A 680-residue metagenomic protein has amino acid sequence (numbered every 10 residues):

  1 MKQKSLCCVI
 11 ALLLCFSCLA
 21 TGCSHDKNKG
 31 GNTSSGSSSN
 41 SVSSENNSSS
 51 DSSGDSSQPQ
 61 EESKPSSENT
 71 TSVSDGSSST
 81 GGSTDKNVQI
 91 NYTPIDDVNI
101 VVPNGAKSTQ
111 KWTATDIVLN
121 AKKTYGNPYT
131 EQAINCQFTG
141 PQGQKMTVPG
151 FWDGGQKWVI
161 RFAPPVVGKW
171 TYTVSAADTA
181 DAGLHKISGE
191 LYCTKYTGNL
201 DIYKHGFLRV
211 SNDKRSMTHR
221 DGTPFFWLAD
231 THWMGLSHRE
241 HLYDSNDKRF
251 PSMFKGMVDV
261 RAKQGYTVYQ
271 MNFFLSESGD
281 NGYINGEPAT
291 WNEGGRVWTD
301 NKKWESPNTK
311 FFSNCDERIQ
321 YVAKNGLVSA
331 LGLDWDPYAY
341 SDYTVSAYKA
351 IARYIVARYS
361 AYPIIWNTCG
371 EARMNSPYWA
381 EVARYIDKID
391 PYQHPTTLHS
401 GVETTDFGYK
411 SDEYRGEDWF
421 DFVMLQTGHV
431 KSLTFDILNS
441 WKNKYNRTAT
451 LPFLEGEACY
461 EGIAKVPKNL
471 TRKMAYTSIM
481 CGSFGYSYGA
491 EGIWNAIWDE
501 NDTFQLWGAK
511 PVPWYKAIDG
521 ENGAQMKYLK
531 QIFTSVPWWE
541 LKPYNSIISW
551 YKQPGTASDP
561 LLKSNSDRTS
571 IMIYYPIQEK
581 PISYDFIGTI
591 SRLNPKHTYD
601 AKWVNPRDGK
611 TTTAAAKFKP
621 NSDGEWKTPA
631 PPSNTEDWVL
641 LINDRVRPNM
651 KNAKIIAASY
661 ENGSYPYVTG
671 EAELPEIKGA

Functional and structural regions predicted by a protein language model:
C18-G22: C-terminal motif of bacterial Sec signal peptides marking the signal peptidase cleavage site
D26-Q89: Ser/Thr/Gly/Pro-rich low-complexity, disordered linker/stalk segments of secreted and cell-surface proteins
K86-D97, G189-D221, S659-Y667: Low-complexity, Pro/Ser/Thr- and charge-rich linker/hinge segments at domain boundaries
G105-S108, T124, Y460-I463, T471-A615 (+2 more regions): Aromatic- and carboxylate-lined catalytic core of secreted/periplasmic carbohydrate-active enzymes
Q110-T113, Q156-W158, F162-A180, E579-I582 (+4 more regions): Short tyrosine-centred short linear motifs in exposed loops/low-complexity segments
A133, Y196, I202-L433: Active-site mouth of glycoside hydrolases
Q137, Q144-N212: Extended acidic/polar, glycine-enriched regions that form or flank non-catalytic beta-rich accessory modules
Q393, Y414-N501: Catalytic-core region of carbohydrate-active enzymes that cleave or remodel glycosidic bonds
